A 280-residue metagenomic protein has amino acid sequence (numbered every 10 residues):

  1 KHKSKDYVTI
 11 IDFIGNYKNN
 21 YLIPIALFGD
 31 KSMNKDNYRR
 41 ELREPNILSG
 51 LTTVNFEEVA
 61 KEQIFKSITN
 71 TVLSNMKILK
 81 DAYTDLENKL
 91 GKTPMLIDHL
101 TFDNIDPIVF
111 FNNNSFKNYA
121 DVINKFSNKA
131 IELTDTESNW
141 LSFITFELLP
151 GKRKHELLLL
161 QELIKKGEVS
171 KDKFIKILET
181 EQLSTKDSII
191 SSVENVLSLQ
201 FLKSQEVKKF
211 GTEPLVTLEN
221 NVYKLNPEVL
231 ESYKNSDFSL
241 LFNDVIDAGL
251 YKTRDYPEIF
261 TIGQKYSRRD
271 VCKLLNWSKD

Functional and structural regions predicted by a protein language model:
K1-F28: Conserved segment of the helicase C-terminal RecA-like domain
N20-L157, V169-F174, Y223, V229 (+1 more regions): Long, largely alpha-helical accessory region at the distal end of helicase-like NTP-driven motors
I123-K279: C-terminal accessory/interaction regions of large nucleic acid-associated machines
